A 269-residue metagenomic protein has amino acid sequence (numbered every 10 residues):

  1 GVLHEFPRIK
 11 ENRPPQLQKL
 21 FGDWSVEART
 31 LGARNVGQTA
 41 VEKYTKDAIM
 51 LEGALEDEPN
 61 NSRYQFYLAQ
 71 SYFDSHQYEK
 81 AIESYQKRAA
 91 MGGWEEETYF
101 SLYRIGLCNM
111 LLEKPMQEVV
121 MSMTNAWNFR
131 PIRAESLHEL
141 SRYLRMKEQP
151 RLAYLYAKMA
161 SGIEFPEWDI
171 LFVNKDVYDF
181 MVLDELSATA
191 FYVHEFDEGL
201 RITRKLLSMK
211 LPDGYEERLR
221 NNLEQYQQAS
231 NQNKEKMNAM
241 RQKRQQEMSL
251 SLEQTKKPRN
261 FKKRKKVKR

Functional and structural regions predicted by a protein language model:
G1-E83, A229, M240: Catalytic-site signature of metal-activated, phosphate-bearing donor transferases, centered on the GT-A/GT-A-like
Y44, Y78, P115-M116, P150 (+1 more regions): TPR-repeat structural position
P59, G93-E96, P131, F165 (+1 more regions): Short coil turns that delineate tetratricopeptide repeat
R63, E96-F100, A134-E135, D176 (+2 more regions): Start-of-helix register in tetratricopeptide repeats
Y67, R104, E139-R142, V182-E185 (+1 more regions): "A position-specific structural signal for the A-helix of alpha-solenoid helical repeats
S75, L112-E113, K147, V193 (+1 more regions): Structural motif corresponding to the intra-repeat A-B loop/turn of tetratricopeptide repeats
